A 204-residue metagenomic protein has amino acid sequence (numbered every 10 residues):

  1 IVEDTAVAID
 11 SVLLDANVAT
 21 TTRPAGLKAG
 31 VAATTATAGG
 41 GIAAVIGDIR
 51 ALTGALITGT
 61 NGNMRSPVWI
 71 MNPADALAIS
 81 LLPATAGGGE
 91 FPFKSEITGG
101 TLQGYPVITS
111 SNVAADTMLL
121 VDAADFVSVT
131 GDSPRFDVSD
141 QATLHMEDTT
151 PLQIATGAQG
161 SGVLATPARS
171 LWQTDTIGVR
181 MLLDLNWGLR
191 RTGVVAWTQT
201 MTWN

Functional and structural regions predicted by a protein language model:
V2-D4, P83-N204: Sequence/fold signature of self-assembling virion shell proteins
V2-G59, L82, W197, T202-N204: Alpha-helical scaffold segments that mediate packing/assembly in large oligomeric complexes
D10-L13, M64-V68, I108, D116: Acidic/polar loop patches that form or flank catalytic/metal-binding clefts of enzymes that bind anionic ligands
A38-G41, V68, A168: Generic alpha-helical structural element
T53-G59, S66, S95, A165-A168: Generic recognition of flexible, low-complexity loop/linker segments
G62-S66, G100-L102: Short gly/pro-enriched beta-turn/loop segments at secondary-structure junctions
L77-L81: Extracytoplasmic/secreted cell-surface and envelope-processing proteins
